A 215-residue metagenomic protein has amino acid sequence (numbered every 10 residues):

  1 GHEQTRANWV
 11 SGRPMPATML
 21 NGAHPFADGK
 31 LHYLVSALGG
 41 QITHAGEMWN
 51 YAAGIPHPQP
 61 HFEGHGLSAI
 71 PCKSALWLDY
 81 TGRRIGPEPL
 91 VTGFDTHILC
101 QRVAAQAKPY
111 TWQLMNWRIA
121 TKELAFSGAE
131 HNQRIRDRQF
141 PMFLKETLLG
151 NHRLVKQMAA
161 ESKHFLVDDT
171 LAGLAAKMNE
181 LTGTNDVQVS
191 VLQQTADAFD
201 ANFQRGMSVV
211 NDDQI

Functional and structural regions predicted by a protein language model:
G1-P58: Glycine-rich loop(s) and the adjacent beta-strand/alpha-helix scaffold that form part
Q4-R6, P87, N211: Basic, gly/Ser/Thr/Pro-rich low-complexity segments located predominantly at protein N termini
G22, E161, F165, D186: Charge-dense, low-complexity intrinsically disordered segments
H32-L34, Q41-E180: An anion/pyrophosphate-binding glycine-rich loop and adjacent beta-alpha core in soluble alpha-beta enzymes
L181-N185: Inter-helical turn/loop segments and adjacent helix faces that build the functional surface of alpha-helical bundle
D186-I215: A glycine-rich dinucleotide-binding beta-alpha-beta segment and adjacent secondary-structure elements that constitute
